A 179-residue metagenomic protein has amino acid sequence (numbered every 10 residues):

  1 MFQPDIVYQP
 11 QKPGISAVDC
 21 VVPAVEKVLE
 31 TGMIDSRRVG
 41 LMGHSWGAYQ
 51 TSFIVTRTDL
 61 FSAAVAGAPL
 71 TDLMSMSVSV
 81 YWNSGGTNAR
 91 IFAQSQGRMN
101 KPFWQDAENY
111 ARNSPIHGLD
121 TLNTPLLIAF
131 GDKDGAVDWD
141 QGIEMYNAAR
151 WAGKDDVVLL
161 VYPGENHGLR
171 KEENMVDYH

Functional and structural regions predicted by a protein language model:
M1-H179: Active-site-proximal cap/loop segments of hydrolase catalytic domains
